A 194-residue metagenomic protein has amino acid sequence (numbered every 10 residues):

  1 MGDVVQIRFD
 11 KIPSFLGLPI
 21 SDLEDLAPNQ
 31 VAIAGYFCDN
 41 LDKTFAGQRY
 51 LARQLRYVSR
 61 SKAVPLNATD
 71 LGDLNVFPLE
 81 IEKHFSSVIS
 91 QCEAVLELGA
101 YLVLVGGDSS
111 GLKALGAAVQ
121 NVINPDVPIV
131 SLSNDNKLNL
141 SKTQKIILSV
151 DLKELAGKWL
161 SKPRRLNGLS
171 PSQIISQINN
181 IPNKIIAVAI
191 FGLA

Functional and structural regions predicted by a protein language model:
G2-C38, T44-V103, S110-L115, D135-A194: Catalytic cores of soluble, metal-dependent hydrolases
C92, A117-P125: A glycine- and small-aliphatic-rich helix-loop capping segment at beta-alpha/alpha-beta transitions that lines
N124-D135: Acidic, His- and aromatic-enriched active-site or binding-groove loops in soluble protein domains that engage sugars
